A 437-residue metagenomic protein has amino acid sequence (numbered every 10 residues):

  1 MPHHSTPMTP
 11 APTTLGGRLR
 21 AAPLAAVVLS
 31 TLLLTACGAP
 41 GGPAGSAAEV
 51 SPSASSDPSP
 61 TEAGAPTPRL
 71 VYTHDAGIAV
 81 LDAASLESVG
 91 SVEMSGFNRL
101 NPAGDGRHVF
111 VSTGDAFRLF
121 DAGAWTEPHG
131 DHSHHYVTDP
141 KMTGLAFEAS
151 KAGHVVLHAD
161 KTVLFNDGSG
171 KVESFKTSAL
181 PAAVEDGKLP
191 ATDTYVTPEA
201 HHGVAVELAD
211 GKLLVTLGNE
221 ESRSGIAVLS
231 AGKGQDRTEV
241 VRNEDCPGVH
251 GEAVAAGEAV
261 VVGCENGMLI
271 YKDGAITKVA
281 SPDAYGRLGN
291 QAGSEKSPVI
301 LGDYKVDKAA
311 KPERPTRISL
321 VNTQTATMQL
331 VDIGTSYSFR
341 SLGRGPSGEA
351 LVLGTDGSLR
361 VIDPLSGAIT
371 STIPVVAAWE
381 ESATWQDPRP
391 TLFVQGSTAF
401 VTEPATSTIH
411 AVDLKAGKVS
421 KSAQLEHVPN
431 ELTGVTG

Functional and structural regions predicted by a protein language model:
L33-A36: C-terminal motif of bacterial Sec signal peptides marking the signal peptidase cleavage site
G38-G41: Bacterial signal peptide processing site
S56-T61, M94-H108, P140-D160, T192-D210 (+5 more regions): Repeated scaffold domains used in trafficking and secretory/extracellular systems, primarily beta-propellers
E62-H74, N101-L119, G153-S174, G203-E220 (+6 more regions): Short beta-strand elements that form the blades of beta-propeller/WD-repeat-like and other beta-sheet-rich scaffold
V89-G96, E127-E148, A183-H202, D236-D245 (+5 more regions): Beta-propeller fold detector
H134-G263: Long, acidic/polar, low-complexity amphipathic helices and coiled-coil-like
G218-G345: Acidic, serine/threonine- and glycine-rich low-complexity intrinsically disordered segments that serve as flexible
T402-G437: Blade-level signature of beta-propeller repeat domains, shared across WD40, Kelch, NHL, RCC1 and BNR/Asp-box propellers
